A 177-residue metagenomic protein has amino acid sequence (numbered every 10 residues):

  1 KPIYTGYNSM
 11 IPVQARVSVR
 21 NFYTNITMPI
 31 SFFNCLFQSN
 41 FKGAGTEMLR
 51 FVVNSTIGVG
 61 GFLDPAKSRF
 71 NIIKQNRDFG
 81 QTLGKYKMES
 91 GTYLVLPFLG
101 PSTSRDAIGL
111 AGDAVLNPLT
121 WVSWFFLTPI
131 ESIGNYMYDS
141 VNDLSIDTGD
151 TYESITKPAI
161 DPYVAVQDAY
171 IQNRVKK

Functional and structural regions predicted by a protein language model:
K1-C35: Signal peptide-directed extracytoplasmic domains
T5-S9, R69, D139-D143: Short amphipathic alpha-helical segments, especially helix-boundary/capping motifs
N21-S104: Mid-length scaffold segments of soluble, non-membrane domains
Q81-K177: A structured, mid-to-C-terminal "fold-capping" secondary-structure block
